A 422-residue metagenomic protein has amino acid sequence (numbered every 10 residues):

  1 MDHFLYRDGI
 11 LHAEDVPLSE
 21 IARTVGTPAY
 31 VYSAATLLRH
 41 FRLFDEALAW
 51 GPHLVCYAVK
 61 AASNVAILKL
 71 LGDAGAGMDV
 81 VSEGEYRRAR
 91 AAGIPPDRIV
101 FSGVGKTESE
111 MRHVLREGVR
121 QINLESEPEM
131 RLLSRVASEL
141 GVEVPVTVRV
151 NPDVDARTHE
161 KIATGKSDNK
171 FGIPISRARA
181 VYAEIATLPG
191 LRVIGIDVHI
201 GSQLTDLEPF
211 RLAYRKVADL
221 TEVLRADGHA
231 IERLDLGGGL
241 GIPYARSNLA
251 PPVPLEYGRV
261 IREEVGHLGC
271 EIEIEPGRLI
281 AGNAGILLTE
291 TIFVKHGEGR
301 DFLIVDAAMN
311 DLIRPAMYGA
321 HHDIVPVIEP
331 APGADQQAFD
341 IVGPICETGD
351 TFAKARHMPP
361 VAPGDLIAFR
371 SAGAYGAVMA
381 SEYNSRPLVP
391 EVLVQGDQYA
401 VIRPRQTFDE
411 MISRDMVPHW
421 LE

Functional and structural regions predicted by a protein language model:
M1-P145, T187-R192, D219-A226, D397-E422: A charged N-terminal "starter" segment
C56, P145, R233, E271 (+1 more regions): Hydrophobic "anchor" residues on beta-strands that sit immediately upstream of conserved functional sites
A58, P145-N151, D197-H199, D235-G237 (+2 more regions): Short beta-strand segments
A61-S63, G84-E85, G105-K106, S126-P128 (+7 more regions): Active-site-proximal loop/turn and secondary-structure-junction residues that shape catalytic pockets, frequently
I67-L68, A91, M111-R116, L133-V136 (+6 more regions): Short acidic, glycine/serine/threonine-rich loops at helix termini
D79-V80, N123, T147, D197 (+2 more regions): Conserved beta-strand positions in the central sheet of alpha/beta enzyme cores
P152-K295, M358, N384-R386, Q395: Active-site loop/helix belt of alpha/beta enzymes
V260, L268-E422: Charged (often Lys/Glu-rich) extended helix/loop segments that serve as interaction or gating elements
